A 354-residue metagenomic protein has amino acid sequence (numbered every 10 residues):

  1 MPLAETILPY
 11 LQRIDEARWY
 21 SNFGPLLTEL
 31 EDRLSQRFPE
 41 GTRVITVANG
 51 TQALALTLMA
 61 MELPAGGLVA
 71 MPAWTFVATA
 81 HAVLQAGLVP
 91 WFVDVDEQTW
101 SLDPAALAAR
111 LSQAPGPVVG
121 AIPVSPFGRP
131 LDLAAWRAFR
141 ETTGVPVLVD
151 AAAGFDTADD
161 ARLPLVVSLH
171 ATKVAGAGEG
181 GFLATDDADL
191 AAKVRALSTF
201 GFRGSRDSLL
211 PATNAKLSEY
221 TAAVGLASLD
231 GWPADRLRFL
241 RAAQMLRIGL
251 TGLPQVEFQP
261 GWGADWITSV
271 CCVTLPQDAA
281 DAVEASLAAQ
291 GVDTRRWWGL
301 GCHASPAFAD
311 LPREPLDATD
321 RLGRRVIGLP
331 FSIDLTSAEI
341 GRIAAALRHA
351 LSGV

Functional and structural regions predicted by a protein language model:
M1-Y20, P330: N-terminal "arm"/small-domain region of PLP-dependent enzymes with the aminotransferase-like
L8, L27-R33, R37-I45, A105 (+3 more regions): PLP-dependent aminotransferase class I/II
W19, F23-L68, A82-L84, F92-D94: Phosphate-binding glycine-rich loop
T57-Q113, S286-L287: Conserved PLP-anchoring active-site segment centered on the Schiff-base-forming lysine
A86, T142-T143, Q290: Helix C-cap/helix->beta junction micro-motif
V89, P146, D293: Residue-level detector of anion-binding/catalytic polar loops
Q98-V166, A171-A177, A184, G328: Active-site phosphate-binding strand-loop segment of PLP-dependent enzymes
